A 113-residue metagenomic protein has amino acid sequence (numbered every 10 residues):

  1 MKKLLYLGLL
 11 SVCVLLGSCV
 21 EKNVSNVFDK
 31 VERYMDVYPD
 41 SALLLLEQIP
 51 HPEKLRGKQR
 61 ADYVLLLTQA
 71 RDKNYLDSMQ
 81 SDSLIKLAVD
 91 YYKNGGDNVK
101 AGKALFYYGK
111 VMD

Functional and structural regions predicted by a protein language model:
K2-D113: A "functional boundary" signal
